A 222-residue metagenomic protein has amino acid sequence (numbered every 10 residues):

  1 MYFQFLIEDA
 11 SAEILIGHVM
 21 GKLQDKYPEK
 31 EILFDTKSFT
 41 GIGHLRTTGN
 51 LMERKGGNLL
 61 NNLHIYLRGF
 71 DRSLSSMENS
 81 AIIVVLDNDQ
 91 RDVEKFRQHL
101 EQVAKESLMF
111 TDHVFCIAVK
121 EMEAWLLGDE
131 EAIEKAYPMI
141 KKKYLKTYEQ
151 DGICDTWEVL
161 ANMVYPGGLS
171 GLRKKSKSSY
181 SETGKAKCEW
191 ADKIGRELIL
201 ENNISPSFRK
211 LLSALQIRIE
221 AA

Functional and structural regions predicted by a protein language model:
Y2, E13-A222: C-terminal accessory helical subdomains adjacent to catalytic cores in phosphodiester- and nucleotide-handling enzymes
E8-D9: Helix N-cap/beta->alpha junction signal
